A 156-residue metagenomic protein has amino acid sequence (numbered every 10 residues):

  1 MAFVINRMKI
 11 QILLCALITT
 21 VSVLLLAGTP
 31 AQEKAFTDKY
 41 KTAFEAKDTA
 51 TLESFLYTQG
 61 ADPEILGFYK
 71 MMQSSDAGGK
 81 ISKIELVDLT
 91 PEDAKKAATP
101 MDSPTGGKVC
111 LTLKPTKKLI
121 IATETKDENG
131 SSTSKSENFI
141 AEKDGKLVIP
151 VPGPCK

Functional and structural regions predicted by a protein language model:
I5-L14: Bacterial N-terminal signal peptides that target proteins for export
C15-V23: Bacterial N-terminal signal peptides
L24-T49, S54, T58: Short, low-complexity N-terminal intrinsically disordered segments enriched in polar/charged residues
A46, L111, E142-G145: A short, structured loop/turn motif at beta-sheet edges
T49, S54-S74: Short, solvent-exposed secondary-structure junction/capping segments
L56-Q59, E85-T90, T125, N138 (+1 more regions): A mature extracytoplasmic/lumenal domain signature
Y69-T133: Surface-exposed, charged secondary-structure patches
E124-K156: Short beta-strand edge/turn micro-motifs at domain boundaries
